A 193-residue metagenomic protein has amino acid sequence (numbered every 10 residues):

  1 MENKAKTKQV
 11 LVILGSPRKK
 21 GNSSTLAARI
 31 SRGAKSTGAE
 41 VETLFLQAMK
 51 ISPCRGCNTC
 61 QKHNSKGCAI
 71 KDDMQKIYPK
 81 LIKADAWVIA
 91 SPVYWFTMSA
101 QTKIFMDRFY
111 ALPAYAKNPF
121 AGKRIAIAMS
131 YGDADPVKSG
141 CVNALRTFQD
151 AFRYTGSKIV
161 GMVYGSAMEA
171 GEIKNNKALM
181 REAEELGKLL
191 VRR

Functional and structural regions predicted by a protein language model:
M1-L112, Y164-R193: N-terminal beta1-alpha1-beta2 submodule of the flavodoxin-like/Rossmannoid cofactor-binding fold
A100-Q101, A114-G161: Short, glycine-/small-residue-rich phosphate/pyrophosphate-handling segment
